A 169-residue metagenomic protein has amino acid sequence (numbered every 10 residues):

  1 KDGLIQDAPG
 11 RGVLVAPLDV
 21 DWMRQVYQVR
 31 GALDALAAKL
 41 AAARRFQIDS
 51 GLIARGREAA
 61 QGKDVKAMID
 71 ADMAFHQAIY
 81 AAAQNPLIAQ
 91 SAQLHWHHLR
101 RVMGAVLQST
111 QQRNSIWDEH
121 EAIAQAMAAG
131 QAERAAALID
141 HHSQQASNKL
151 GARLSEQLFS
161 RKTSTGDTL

Functional and structural regions predicted by a protein language model:
K1-A43, G151-L169: Short linear motifs at protein or domain termini
V26, I48-G56, M68, D72 (+4 more regions): Hydrophobic packing residues in well-ordered alpha-helices of helical domains and bundles
Q28-A43, M73-Q112, A146-L150: Hydrophobic, amphipathic alpha-helical faces that serve as interaction scaffolds
D34-D70: Amphipathic alpha-helical dimerization/coiled-coil segments that flank or bridge DNA-binding/regulatory modules
L52-E58, R101-L169: C-terminal all-alpha effector/ligand-binding and dimerization domain of prokaryotic HTH-type transcriptional repressors
